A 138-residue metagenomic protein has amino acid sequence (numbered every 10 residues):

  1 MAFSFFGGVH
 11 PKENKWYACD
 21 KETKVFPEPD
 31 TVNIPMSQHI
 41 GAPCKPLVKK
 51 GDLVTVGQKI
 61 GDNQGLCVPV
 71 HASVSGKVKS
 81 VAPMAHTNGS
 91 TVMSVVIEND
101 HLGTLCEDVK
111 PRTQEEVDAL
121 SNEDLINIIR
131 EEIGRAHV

Functional and structural regions predicted by a protein language model:
M1-L47: N-terminal, Lys/Arg-enriched amphipathic/low-complexity engagement segments that precede the first folded domain
A42-P43, L47, Q64, C106-Q114: Aromatic/His-enriched, Gly/Pro-containing loop or helix-boundary segments that lie immediately adjacent to catalytic
C44-L53, G57: Short histidine-centered loop motifs in beta-beta connectors
V54-C67, M93-N99: Short hydrophobic beta/alpha edge segments that flank linear recognition/processing sites
D62-S73, T87-T91, L105-C106: Short, Lys/Arg- and Gly-enriched loop/turn segments at beta-strand edges
G76-V78: Conserved hydrophobic positions within beta-strands
A85, S90-H137: Buried, small/hydrophobic-residue-enriched core segments of structured protein domains
